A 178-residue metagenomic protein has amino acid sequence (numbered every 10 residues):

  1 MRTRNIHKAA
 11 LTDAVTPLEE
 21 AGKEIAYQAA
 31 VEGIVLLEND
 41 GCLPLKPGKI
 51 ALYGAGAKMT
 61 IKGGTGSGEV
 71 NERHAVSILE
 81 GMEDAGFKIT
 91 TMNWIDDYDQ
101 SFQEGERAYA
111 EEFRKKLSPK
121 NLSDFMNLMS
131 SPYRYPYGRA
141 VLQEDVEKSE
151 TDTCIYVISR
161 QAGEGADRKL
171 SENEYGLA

Functional and structural regions predicted by a protein language model:
M1-A178: C-terminal non-catalytic regions of proteins with extracellular/luminal or membrane-system context
